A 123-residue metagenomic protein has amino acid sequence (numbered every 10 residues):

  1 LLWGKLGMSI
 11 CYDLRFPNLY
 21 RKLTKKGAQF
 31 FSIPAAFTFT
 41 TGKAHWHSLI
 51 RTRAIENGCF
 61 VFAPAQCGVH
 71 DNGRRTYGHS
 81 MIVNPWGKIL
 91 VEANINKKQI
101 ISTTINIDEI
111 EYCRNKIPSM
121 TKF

Functional and structural regions predicted by a protein language model:
L1-W3, P85-G87, N106-D108: Short loop segments at secondary-structure junctions
L1-W3, Y12, N18-K26, I110-F123: Cysteine/selenocysteine-centered motifs that mediate thiol-based redox chemistry or coordinate metal-sulfur cofactors
K5, R15-I100: CN hydrolase (nitrilase-like) catalytic-core segments centered on the catalytic cysteine and neighboring Lys/Glu
S9: Internal catalytic-core helix/loop-beta-alpha segment that presents or stabilizes conserved functional determinants
K97-N115: A short, polar/charged loop-to-alpha-helix boundary motif
